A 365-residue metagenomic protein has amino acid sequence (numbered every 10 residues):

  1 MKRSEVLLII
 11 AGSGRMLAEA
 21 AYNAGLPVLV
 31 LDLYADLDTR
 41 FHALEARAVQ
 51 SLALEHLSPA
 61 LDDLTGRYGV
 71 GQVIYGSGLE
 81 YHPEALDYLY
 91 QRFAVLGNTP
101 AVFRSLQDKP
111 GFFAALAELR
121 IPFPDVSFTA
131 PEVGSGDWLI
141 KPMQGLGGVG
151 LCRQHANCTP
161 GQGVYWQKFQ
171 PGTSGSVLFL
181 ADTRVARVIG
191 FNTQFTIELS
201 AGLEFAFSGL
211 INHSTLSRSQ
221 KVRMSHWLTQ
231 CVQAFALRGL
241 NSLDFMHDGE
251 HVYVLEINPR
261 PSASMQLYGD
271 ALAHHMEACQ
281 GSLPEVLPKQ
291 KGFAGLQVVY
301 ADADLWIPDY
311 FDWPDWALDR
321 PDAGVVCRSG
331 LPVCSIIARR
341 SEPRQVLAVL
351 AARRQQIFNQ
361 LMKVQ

Functional and structural regions predicted by a protein language model:
M1-R104, P110-G111, E118, A351-R353 (+1 more regions): ATP-binding N-terminal substructure of ATP-dependent carboxylate-amine bond-forming enzymes
R3, A273-Q365: Peripheral (often C-terminal) accessory segments that flank ATP-dependent C-N-forming ligase machineries
P27-L31, F123, V164, G295: Hydrophobic anchor at the start of a short beta-strand that flanks the dinucleotide cofactor-binding loop
Q91-N157: A conserved helix-loop-beta module that forms one wall/lid of the active-site cleft in ATP-utilizing catalytic domains
L116, F123-P124, G134-L151, Q162-L178 (+3 more regions): ATP-grasp fold ATP-binding core
P171-F235, N258-E277, L287-K289: ATP-dependent carboxylate/phosphate-activation module, predominantly the ATP-grasp catalytic core and closely related
A181-A186, H247-H251, A301-D302, R339-S341: Short acidic-glycine loop/turn motifs at beta-strand connectors
L237-G249: A short glycine-rich, hydrophobically flanked beta-strand micro-motif that places a catalytic Asp/Glu for divalent metal
